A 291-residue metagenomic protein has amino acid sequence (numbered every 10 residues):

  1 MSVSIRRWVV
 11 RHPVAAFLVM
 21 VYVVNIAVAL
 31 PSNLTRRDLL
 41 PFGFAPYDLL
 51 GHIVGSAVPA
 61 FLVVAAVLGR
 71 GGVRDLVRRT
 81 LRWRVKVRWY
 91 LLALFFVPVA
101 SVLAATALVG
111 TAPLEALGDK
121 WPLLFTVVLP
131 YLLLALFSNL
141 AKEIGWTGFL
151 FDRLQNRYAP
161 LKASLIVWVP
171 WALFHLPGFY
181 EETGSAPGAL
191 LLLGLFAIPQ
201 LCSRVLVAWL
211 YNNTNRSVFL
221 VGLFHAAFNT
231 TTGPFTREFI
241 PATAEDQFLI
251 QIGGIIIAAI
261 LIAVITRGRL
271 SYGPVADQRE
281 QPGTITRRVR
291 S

Functional and structural regions predicted by a protein language model:
S2-V19, G43-H52, G71-L103, E115-V128 (+2 more regions): Interfacial transmembrane-helix boundary/kink motif in multi-pass membrane proteins
A16-Y22, A27-A65, R88-F95, A116-Y131 (+1 more regions): Alpha-helical transmembrane segments in multi-pass membrane proteins
Y22, V54, L94-F95, V128 (+7 more regions): Residue-level signature of the transmembrane alpha-helical core of multi-pass small-molecule transporters
Y22-L30, P98-T106, V169-G178, A226-F235: Aromatic-anchored segments of alpha-helical transmembrane domains
R37-G43, L108-D119, Y180-G188, R237-A244: Membrane-interface helix termini and inter-helical loops of multi-pass transporters
A141-W168, A208-S217: Membrane-interface helix/loop boundary segments of multi-pass membrane proteins
L165-A189: Membrane-helix boundary elements
T214-S291: C-terminal membrane module of polytopic membrane proteins
